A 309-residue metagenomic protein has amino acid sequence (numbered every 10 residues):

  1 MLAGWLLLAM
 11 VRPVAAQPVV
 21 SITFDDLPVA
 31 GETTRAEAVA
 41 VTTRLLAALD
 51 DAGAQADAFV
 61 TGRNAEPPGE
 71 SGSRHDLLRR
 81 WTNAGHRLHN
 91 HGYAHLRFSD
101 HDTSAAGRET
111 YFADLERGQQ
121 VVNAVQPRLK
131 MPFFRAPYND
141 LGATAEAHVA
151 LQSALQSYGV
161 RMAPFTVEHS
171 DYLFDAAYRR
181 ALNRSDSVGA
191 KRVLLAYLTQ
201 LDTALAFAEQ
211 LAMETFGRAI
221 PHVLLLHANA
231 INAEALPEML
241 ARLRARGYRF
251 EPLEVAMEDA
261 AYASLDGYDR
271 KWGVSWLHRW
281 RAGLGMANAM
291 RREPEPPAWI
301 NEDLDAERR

Functional and structural regions predicted by a protein language model:
M1-M10: Bacterial N-terminal signal peptides
A16-N139, L224-L225, R242: Active-site beta->alpha N-cap acidic-glycine motif
G53-A56, P164, R218, A228-R309: C-terminal domain-boundary segment and adjacent tail
P67-P68, D140-E146, N229-E234: Active-site glycine- and acidic-residue-rich loops that bind and position anionic ligands or nucleotide-like cofactors
G72-H75, T103-G107, A177-A181, S264-R270: Short low-complexity, flexible loop/linker segments enriched in glycine and/or proline with clustered acidic
L77, A150-L151, E238-M239: A short acidic, amphipathic alpha-helical/loop segment
T82-N90, D114-N123, D186-L205, V274-P296 (+1 more regions): Short, basic, helix/turn surface patches
L96-V125, A145-Y158, T166-R218, N232-A235: Alpha-helical scaffold elements lining the catalytic groove of polysaccharide deacetylases
